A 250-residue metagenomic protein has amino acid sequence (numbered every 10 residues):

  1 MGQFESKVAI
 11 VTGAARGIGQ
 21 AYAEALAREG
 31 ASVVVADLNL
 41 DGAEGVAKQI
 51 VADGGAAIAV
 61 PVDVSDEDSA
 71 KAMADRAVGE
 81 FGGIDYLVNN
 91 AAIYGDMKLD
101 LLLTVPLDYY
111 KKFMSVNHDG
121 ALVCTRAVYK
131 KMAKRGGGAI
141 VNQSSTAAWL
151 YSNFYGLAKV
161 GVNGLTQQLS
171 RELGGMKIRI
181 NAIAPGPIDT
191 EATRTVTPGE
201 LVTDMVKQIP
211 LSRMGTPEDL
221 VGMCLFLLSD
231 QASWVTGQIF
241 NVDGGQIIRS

Functional and structural regions predicted by a protein language model:
G2-V34: Canonical Rossmann dinucleotide-binding motif of NAD(H)/NADP(H)-dependent dehydrogenases/reductases, specifically
L40-D41, P61-M73, L107, E218-D219: The beta1-alpha1 cofactor-binding region of Rossmann-like NAD(H)/NADP(H)-dependent oxidoreductases
K48, A158, G175, G186-I209 (+2 more regions): A glycine/serine/threonine-rich, flexible loop-to-helix segment that serves as the NAD(P) cofactor-binding "lid"
Y94, K98-L99, L150, K207 (+2 more regions): Short C-terminal tail/terminal secondary-structure segment of NAD(P)H-dependent dehydrogenase/reductase domains
K98-L102, P106-K111, F154, M205: Substrate-binding pocket helix/loop in short-chain dehydrogenase/reductase
T125, A158-G161, T166: Active-site helix of classical SDR
K130, R171-G175, S233: Alpha-helical segment proximal to the catalytic Tyr-Lys
